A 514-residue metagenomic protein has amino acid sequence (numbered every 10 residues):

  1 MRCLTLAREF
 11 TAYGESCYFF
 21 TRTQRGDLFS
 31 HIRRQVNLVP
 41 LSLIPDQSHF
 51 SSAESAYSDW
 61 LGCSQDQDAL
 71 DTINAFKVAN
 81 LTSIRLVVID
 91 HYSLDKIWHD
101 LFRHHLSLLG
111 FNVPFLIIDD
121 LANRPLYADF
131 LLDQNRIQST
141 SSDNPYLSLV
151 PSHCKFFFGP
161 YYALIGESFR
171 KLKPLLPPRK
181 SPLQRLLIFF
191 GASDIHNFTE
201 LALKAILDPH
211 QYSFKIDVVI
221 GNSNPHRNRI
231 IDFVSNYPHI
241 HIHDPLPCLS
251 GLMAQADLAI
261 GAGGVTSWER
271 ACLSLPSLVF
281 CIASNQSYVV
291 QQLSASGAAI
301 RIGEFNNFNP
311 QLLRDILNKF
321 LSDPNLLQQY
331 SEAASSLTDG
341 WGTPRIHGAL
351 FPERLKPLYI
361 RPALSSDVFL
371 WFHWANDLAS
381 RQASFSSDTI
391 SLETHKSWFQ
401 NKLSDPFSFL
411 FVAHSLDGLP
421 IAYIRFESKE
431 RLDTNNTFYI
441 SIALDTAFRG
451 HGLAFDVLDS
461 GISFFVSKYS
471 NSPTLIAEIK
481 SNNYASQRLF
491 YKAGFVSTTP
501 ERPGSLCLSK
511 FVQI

Functional and structural regions predicted by a protein language model:
Y13-L70, G303: Conserved nucleotide-sugar phosphate-binding/catalytic loop shared by glycosyltransferases and other
P125-N197, S223, R227-N228: A nucleotide-sugar donor-handling region in carbohydrate enzymes
K173-P174, K180-A256: Donor-nucleotide binding loops and adjacent catalytic segments primarily of GT-B fold Leloir glycosyltransferases
A254-V265: Acidic donor-binding loop of glycosyltransferase active sites
K319, L326-G340: A short, well-ordered alpha-helix in the C-terminal region of glycosyltransferases
D339-K356: C-terminal alpha-helical cap of glycosyltransferases
P357-V368, W374-D377, L410, D417-I514: Acyl-donor (CoA/ACP) binding surface of acyl/acetyltransferases
Q400-V412: A short helix-loop-beta-strand connector motif used in the catalytic cores of GNAT acetyltransferases and, in some
